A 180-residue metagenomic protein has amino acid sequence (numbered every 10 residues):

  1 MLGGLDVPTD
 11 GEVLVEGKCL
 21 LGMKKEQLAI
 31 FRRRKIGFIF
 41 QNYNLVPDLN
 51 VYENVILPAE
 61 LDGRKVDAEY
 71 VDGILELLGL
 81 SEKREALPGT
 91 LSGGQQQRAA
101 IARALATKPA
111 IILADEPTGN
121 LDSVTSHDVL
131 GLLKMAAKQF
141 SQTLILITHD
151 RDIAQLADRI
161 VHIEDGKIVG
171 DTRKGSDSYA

Functional and structural regions predicted by a protein language model:
M1-L156, I160-I163: ABC family nucleotide-binding domain
K167-A180: Conserved beta-strand-loop-alpha-helix hinge in the C-terminal portion of ABC ATPase nucleotide-binding domains
